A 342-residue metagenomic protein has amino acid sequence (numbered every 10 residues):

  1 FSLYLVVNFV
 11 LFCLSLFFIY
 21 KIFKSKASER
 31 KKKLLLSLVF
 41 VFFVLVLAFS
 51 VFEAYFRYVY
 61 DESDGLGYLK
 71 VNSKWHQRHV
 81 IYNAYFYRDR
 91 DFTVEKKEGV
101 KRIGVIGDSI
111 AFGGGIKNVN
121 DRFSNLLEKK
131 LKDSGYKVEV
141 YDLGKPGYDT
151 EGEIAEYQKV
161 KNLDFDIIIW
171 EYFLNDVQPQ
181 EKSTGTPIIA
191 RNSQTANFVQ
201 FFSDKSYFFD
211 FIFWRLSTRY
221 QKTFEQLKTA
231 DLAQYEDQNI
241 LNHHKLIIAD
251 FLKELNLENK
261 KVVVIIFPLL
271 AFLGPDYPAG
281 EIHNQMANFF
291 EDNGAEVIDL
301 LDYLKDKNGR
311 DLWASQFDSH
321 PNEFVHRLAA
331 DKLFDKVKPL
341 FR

Functional and structural regions predicted by a protein language model:
F1-I22: Membrane-embedded alpha-helical segments of integral membrane proteins
L3, E296, Q316-R342: Histidine-centered active-site loop/cap adjacent to the catalytic His in serine esterases/O-acetyl transfer systems
K31-F56: Internal/C-terminal transmembrane anchor helices
A54-K130, S134, D306-K307, Q316: Membrane/wall-proximal cationic-aromatic binding patches
V100-K101, S134-V138, L163-I168, N256-V263 (+1 more regions): Loop/turn elements at helix/coil->beta-strand transitions in domains of secreted/extracellular proteins
G104, G114-N197, F201: Conserved SGNH/GDSL esterase-like catalytic core that processes O-acyl groups on lipids and polysaccharides
T150, I154, L241, K245 (+1 more regions): Short, amphipathic alpha-helical "lid/cap" segments that border enzyme active or binding sites
F173-N288, A295, L300-D311, S315: Serine-dependent acyl-ester chemistry module
